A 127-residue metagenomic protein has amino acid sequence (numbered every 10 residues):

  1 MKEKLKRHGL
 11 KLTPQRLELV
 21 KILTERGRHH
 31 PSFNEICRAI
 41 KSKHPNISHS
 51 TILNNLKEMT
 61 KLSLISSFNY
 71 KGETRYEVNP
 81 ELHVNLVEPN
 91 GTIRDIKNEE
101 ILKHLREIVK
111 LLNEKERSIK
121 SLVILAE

Functional and structural regions predicted by a protein language model:
M1-E18, T24-E25: Intrinsically disordered, low-complexity serine/threonine- and proline-rich regulatory segments
E18-K21, E35, N54: Amphipathic alpha-helical interaction segments
R26-S32: Short capping segments at the starts of secondary-structure elements
S32-H44: DNA-recognition alpha helix
I52-L62: Basic amphipathic alpha-helical segments that dock to polyanions
K61-E127: Non-DNA-binding regulatory cores of transcription-related proteins, predominantly C-terminal effector-binding
